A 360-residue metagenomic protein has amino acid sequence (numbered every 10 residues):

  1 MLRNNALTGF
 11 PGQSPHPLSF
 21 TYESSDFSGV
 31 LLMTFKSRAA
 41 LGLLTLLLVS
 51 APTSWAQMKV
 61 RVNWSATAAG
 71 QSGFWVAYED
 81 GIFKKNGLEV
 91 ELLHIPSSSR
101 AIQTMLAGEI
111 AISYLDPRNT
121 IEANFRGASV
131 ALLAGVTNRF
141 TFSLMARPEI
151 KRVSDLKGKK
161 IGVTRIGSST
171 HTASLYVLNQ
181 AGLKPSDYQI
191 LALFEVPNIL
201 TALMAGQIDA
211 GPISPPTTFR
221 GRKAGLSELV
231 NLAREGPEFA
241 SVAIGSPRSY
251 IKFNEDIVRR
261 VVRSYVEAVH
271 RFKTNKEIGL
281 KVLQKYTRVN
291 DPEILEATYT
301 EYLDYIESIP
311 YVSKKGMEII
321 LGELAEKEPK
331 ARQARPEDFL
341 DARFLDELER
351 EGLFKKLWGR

Functional and structural regions predicted by a protein language model:
P15, F20, L31-L41: Bacterial N-terminal signal peptides that target proteins for export
G42-A51: Bacterial N-terminal signal peptides
A56-A205, D209-P215, E228-E238: Short, glycine-/small- and polar/acidic-enriched structural segments that line small-molecule recognition paths
R118-N119, P197-R288: Pocket-lining segment of extracytoplasmic ligand-binding domains
K252-R332: Secondary-structure end/capping motifs
A325-R360: Conserved C-terminal helix/tail region of periplasmic/extracytoplasmic solute-binding proteins
